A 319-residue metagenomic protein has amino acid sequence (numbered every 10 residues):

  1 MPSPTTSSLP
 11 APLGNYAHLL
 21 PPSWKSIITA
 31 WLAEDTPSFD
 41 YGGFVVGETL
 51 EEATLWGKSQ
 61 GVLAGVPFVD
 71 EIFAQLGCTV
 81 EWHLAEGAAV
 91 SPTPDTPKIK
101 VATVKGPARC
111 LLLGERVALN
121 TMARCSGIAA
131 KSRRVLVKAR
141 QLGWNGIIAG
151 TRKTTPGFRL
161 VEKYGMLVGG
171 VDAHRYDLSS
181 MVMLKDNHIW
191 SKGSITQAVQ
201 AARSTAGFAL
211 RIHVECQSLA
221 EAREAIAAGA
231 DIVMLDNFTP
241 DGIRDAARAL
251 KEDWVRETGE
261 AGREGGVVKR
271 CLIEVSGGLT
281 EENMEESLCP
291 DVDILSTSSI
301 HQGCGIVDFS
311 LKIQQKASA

Functional and structural regions predicted by a protein language model:
P2-A228, I232, R244-D245, A249 (+5 more regions): Acidic/glycine-rich phosphate/pyrophosphate-binding loops and surrounding catalytic core that coordinate Mg2+
L235: Active-site core of metal-dependent hydrolases
F238: Positively charged, low-complexity, intrinsically disordered RNA-binding extensions
D241: Glycine-centered loop/turn positions within well-structured domains that cap or flank conserved ligand/cofactor-binding
W254-V268: Intrinsically disordered, low-complexity domain-flanking/linker segments in eukaryotic proteins, enriched
A319: A glycine- and small/hydrophobic-rich beta-loop-beta segment that serves as a flexible "lid/hinge" or phosphate-binding
